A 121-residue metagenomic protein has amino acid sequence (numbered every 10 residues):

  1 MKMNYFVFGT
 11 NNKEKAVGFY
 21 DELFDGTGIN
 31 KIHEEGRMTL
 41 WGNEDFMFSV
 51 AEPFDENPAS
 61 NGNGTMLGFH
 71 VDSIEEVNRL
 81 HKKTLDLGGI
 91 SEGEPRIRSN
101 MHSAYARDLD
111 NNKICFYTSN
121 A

Functional and structural regions predicted by a protein language model:
M1-K2, S60-N63, I97-R98: Short glycine-enriched loop/turn motifs at secondary-structure junctions
M1-V17, L67, N120: N-terminal beta-strand motif that seeds the catalytic metal site of vicinal oxygen chelate
V7-F48: Core segments of cupin and vicinal oxygen chelate
T10, V71-S73, I97: Short loop or secondary-structure boundary microenvironments that flank and position key functional residues
K15-G18, E22-D25, E75-D86: Replace "anionic and nucleotidyl ligands
T27, H81-A121: Vicinal oxygen chelate
T39, T65, N100-A104: Short beta-strand micro-motifs in enzyme catalytic cores
G42-L85: Long, continuous compositionally biased terminal/linker segments
